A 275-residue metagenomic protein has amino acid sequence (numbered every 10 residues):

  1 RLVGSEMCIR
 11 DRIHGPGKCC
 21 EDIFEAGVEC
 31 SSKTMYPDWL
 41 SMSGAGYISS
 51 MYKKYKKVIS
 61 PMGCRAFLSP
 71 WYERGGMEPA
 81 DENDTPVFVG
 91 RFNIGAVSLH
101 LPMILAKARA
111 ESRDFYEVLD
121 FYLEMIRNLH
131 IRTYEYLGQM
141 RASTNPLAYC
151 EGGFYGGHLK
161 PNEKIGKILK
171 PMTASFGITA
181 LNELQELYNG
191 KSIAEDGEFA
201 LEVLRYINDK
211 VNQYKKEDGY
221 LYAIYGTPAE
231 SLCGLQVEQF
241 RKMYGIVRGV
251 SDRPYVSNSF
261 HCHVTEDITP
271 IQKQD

Functional and structural regions predicted by a protein language model:
R1-I9: Single conserved hydrophobic/aromatic residue that forms the stacking wall/gate of nucleotide- or nucleobase-binding
S5, G27-G44, Y244-S257: Acidic, His- and aromatic-enriched active-site or binding-groove loops in soluble protein domains that engage sugars
R10-C19, Q139-E163, L204, Y220-Q236: A glycine-rich phosphate-binding loop feature that marks nucleotide/adenosyl-phosphate handling sites
D11, V28-T179, E183-Y188: Structured mid-domain segments that build the active-site/substrate or prosthetic-cofactor binding neighborhood
K18-E29, A110-E111, K160, G234-Q239: Short acidic, glycine/serine/threonine-rich loops at helix termini
L129-G138, K210-Y220: Flexible helix-coil linker/hinge segments at domain or subdomain boundaries
I193-V211: Short secondary-structure subsegments characteristic of cysteine-rich extracellular domains
R241-D275: Catalytic alpha/beta core of large soluble enzyme barrels
